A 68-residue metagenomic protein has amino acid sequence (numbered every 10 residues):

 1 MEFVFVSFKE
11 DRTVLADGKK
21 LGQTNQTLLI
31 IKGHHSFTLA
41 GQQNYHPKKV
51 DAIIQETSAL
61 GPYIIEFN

Functional and structural regions predicted by a protein language model:
M1-N68: Short loop/turn and low-complexity linker motifs enriched in small/turn-promoting residues
